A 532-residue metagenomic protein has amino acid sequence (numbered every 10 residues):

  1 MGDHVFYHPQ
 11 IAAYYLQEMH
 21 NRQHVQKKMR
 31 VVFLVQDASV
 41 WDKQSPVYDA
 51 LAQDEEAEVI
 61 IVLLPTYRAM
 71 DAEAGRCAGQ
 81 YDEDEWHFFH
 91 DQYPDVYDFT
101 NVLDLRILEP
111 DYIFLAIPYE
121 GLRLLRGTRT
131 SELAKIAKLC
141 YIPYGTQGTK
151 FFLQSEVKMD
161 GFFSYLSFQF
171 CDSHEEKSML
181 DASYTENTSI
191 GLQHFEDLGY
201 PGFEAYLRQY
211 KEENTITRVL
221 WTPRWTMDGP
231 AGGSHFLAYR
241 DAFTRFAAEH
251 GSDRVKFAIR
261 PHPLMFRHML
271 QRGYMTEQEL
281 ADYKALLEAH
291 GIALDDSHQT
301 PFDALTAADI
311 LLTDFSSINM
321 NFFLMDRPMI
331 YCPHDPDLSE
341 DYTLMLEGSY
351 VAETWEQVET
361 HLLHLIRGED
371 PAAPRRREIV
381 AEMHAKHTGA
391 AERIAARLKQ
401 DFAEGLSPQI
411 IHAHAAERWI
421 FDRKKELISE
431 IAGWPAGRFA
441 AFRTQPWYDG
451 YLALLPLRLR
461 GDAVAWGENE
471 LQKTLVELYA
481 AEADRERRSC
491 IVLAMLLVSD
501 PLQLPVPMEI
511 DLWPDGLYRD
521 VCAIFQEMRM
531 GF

Functional and structural regions predicted by a protein language model:
M1-R30, P408-F442, P446-W447, P514-F532: Non-catalytic membrane-proximal stalk/linker segments that position and tether the catalytic domains
V32-A205, D449, L455, L459-A465 (+2 more regions): Active-site and donor-binding regions of nucleotide-sugar-utilizing enzymes
D42-V47, Y200-D282, A352, K386-E392: Conserved catalytic-core segment of nucleotide-activated headgroup transferases in glycan assembly
P94-N101, A293-D296, S349-H361: Short acidic-hydrophobic, aromatic-tinged amphipathic segments that line or gate anion-handling sites
Y97-T100, R272-M320: Donor nucleotide-activated moiety binding/catalytic core segment of transferases that use nucleotide-activated donors
A137, I310, D326-I330: Structural loop-to-beta junction motif characteristic of Rossmann-like glycosyltransferase folds
G191-L192, S317-M383: Catalytic binding pocket for nucleotide-activated donors in carbohydrate/polymer assembly enzymes
R367-D449, P456: C-terminal amphipathic helix plus adjacent low-complexity, charged tail appended to glycosyltransferase catalytic
